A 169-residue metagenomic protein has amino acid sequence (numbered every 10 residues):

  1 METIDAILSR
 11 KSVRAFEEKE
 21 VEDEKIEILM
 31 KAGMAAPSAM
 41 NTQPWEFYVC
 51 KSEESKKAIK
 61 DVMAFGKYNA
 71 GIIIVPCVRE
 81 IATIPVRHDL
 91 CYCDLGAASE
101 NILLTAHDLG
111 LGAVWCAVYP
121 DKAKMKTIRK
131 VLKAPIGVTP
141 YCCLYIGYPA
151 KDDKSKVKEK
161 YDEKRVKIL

Functional and structural regions predicted by a protein language model:
M1-L169: Acidic, surface-exposed loops and disordered segments
